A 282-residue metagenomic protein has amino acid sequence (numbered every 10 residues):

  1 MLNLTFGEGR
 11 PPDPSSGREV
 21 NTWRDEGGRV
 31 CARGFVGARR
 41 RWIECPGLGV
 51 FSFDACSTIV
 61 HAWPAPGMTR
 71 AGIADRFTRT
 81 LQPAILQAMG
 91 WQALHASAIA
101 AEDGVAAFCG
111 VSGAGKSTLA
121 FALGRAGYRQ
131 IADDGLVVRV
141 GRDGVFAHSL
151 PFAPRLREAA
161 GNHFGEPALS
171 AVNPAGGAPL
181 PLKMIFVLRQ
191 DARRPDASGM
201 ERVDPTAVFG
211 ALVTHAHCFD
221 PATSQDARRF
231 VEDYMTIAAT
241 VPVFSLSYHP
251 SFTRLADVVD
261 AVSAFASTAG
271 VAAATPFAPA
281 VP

Functional and structural regions predicted by a protein language model:
M1-M68, V262-P282: Long, basic/Gly/Ser/Thr-rich N-terminal segments that mediate initial subcellular attachment or targeting
R10-D13, G47-F53, M68-G72, L156-E158 (+2 more regions): Short, surface-exposed beta-strand/loop "edge" segments at domain boundaries and coil↔beta transitions
F35-V36, T78-Q82, P167: Short Pro/Gly-enriched beta-strand edge/turn motifs at strand-loop
V36-R39, L94-H95, D133: A short, compositionally biased
E44-D103: Extreme N-terminal, non-catalytic leader segments that precede Walker-type/kinase nucleotide-binding cores
S97, A101-V111, R125-P282: Glycine-rich, often acidic-flanked micro-motifs that create phosphate/phosphodiester-binding or positioning elements
K116: Conserved lysine of the Walker
L119-A120: Post-Walker A alpha-helix
